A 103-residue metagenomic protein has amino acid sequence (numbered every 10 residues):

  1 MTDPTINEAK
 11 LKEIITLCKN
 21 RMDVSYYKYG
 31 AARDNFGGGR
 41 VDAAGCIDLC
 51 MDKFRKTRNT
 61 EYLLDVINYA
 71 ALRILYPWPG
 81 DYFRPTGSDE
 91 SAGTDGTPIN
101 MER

Functional and structural regions predicted by a protein language model:
M1-R103: Flexible "arm" and connector segments at domain edges
